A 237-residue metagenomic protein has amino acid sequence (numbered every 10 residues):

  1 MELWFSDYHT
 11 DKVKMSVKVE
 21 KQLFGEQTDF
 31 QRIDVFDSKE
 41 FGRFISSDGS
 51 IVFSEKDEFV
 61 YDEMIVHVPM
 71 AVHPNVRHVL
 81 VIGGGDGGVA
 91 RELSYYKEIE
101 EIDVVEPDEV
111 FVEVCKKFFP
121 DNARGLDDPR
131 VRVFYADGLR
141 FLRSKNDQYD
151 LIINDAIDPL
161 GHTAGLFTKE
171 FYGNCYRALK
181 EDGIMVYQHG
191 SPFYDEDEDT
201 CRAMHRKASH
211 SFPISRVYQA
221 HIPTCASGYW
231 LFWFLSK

Functional and structural regions predicted by a protein language model:
M1-F44: N-terminal auxiliary segments of SAM/dcSAM-dependent transferases
E2, F53-Y187, Y194-C201: The AdoMet/dcAdoMet-binding core of the Class I SAM-like
S6, F44, I184, F232-F234: Ordered hydrophobic segments in well-structured contexts
F30, D182, Y229-W230: Active-site lining segments that contact anionic ligands and/or coordinate catalytic metals
R43-D48, N154-A156: Gly-rich Lys/Arg/Thr-decorated short loops/hinges at beta-loop-alpha junctions or inter-strand turns that position
G190-K237: Substrate-binding/catalytic lobe of Class I Rossmann-like enzymes that use SAM or dcSAM, i.e., the mid-to-C-terminal
